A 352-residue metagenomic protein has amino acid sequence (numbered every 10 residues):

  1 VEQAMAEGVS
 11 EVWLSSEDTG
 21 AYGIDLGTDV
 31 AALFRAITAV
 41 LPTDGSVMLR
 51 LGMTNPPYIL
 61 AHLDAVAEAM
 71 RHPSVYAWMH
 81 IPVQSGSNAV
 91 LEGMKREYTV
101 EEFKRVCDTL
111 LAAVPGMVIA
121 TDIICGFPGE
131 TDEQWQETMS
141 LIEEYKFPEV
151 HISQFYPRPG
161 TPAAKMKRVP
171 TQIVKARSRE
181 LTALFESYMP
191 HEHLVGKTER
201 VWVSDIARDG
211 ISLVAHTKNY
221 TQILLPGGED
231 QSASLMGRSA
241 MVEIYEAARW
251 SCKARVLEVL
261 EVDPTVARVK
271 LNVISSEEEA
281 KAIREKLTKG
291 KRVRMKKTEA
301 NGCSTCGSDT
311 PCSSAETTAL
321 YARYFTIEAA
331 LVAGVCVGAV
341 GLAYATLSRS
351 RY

Functional and structural regions predicted by a protein language model:
E2: Ferredoxin-type iron-sulfur electron-transfer modules in oxidoreductases and energy-metabolism complexes
M5-E137, E143, P148: Conserved SAM/AdoMet-binding glycine-rich loop
E17-T19, F155, G228: Short, ordered loop/turn segments at secondary-structure junctions
M53, V83-S85, Q154, V203 (+1 more regions): Flexible glycine-/small-residue-rich
I81, D122, I142, V150 (+3 more regions): Hydrophobic, well-ordered secondary-structure elements that form the walls of internal hydrophobic environments
E133, E137-S178: C-terminal, non-catalytic macromolecule-binding modules
P157, K165-A330, Y344-S350: Terminal RNA-binding accessory module
V332-L342: Alpha-helical transmembrane segments of multi-pass membrane proteins, especially the membrane-embedded transport
